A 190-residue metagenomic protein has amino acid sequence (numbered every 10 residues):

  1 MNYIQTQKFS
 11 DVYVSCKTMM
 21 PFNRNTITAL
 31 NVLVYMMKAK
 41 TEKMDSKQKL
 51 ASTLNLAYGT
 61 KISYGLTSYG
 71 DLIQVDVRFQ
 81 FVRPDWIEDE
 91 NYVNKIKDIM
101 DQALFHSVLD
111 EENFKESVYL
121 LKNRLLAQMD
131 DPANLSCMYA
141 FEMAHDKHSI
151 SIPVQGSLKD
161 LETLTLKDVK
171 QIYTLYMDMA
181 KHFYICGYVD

Functional and structural regions predicted by a protein language model:
I4, S10-L30, K47-D101, Y119 (+2 more regions): M16 family metallopeptidases and their MPP-like homologs
L30-K38: Active-site SXXK
K40-K43, P84-I87, H106-E112: Short, polar/flexible loop-turn hinges at active-site or ligand-entry regions and domain interfaces
K49-S52, A103-L126: Acidic/histidine-enriched alpha-helical segments
A127-Q128, D160: Soluble, non-membrane globular domain cores that form compact, hydrophobic packing and curved binding surfaces
F141, L164-D190: Non-catalytic, conformational "gating/processing" segments within enzyme and secreted inhibitor domains
